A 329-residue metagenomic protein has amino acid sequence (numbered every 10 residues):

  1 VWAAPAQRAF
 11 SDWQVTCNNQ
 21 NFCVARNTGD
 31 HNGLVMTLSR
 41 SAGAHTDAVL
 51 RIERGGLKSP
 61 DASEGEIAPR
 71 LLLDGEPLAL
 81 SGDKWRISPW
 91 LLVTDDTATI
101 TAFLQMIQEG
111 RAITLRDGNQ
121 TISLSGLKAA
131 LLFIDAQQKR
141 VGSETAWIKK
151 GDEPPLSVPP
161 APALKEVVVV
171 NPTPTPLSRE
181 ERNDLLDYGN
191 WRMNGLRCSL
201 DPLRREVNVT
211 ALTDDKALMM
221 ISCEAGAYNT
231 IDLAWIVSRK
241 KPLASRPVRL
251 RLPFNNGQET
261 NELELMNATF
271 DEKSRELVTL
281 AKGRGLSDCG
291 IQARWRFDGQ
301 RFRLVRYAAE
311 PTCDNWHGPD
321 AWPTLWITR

Functional and structural regions predicted by a protein language model:
W2-S199, V207, T213, T230-L233: A generic "folded-domain core" signal
S59-A62, C223-A227, G283-L286: Short consensus segments that form the blades of beta-propeller domains, in both extracellular/periplasmic
Y188-L196, I236-N255, R296-G299: Surface-exposed loop/turn elements that mediate protein-protein interactions on large endomembrane-trafficking
P202-V207, I221: Beta-propeller domains
R205-T210, N267-A268: Conserved beta-propeller blade repeats
L212-S222, A234, D271-A281: Acidic/hydrophobic-patterned starts of short beta strands in beta-sheet-rich repeat architectures
A227-W235, S287-A293: Structural motif
R246-R329: Short aromatic loop motif centered on NTY/YTY
